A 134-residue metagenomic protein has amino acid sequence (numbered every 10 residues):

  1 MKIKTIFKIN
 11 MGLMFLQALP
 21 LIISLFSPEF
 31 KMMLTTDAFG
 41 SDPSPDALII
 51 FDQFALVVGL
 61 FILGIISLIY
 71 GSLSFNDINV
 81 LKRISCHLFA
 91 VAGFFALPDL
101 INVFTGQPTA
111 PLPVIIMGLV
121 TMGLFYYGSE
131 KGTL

Functional and structural regions predicted by a protein language model:
M1-F15: Alpha-helical transmembrane segments and their helix-start/interface "positive-inside/aromatic belt" motifs in integral
M1-I3, L73-K82, G106-Q107, T133-L134: Membrane-interface helix-boundary motifs at transmembrane edges
L13-F61: Hydrophobic transmembrane helix segments
D42-D52, G71-R83, I101-N102, S129: Short juxtamembrane and helix-loop transition motifs at transmembrane-helix boundaries in membrane proteins
A47-S74, A90-F94: Core segments of alpha-helical transmembrane spans in multipass integral membrane proteins
Q53-F61, D99, P111-L119: Alpha-helical transmembrane segments of polytopic membrane proteins
L68, R83-L100, I116-L124: Hydrophobic alpha-helical membrane segments
A96-V114, S129-L134: Membrane-helix boundary connector in multi-pass membrane proteins
